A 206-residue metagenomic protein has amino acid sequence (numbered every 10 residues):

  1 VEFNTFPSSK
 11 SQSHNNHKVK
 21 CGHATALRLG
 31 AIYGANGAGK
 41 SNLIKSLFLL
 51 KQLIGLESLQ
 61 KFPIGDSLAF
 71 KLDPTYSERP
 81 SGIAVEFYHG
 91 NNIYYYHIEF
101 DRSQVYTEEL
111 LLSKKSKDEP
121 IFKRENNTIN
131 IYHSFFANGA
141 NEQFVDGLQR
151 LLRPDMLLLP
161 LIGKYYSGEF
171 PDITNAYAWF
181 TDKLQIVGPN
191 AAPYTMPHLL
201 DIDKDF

Functional and structural regions predicted by a protein language model:
V1-L49: Pre-Walker A-like glycine/lysine-rich segment at the N-terminus of P-loop NTPase domains
P7, N36, F87-N91, F100-R102: Short, flexible loop/turn elements at secondary-structure junctions
A31-A35, G65, P80-A84: Short acidic, glycine/Ser/Thr-rich loop/turn "cap" segments at secondary-structure junctions
L49-F62: Post-Walker A helix-loop "phosphate-sensing" segment adjacent to the P-loop in P-loop NTPases
K61-E78: AAA+/P-loop NTPase substrate/partner-engagement loops
Y76-I98: Conserved amphipathic alpha-helical "coupling/scaffold" segments that transmit conformational changes between domains
Y95-F206: Electropositive, glycine-dotted interaction segments that contact anionic polymers or phosphate-rich ligands
